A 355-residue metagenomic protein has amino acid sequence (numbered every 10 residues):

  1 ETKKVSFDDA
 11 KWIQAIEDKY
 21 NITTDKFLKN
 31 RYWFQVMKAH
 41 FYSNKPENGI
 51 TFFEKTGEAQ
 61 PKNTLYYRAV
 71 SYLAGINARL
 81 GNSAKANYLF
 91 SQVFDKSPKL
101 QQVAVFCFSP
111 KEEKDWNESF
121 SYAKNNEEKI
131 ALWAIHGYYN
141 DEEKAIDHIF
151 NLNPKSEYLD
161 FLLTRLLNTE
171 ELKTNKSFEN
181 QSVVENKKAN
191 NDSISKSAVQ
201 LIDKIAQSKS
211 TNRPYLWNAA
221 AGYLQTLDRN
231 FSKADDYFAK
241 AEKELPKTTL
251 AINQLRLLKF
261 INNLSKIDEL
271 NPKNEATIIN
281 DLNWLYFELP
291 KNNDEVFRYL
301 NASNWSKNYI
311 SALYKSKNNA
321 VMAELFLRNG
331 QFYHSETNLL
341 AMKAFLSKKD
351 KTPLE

Functional and structural regions predicted by a protein language model:
E1-K38, N44-E355: Extracytoplasmic/secretory-pathway proteins
